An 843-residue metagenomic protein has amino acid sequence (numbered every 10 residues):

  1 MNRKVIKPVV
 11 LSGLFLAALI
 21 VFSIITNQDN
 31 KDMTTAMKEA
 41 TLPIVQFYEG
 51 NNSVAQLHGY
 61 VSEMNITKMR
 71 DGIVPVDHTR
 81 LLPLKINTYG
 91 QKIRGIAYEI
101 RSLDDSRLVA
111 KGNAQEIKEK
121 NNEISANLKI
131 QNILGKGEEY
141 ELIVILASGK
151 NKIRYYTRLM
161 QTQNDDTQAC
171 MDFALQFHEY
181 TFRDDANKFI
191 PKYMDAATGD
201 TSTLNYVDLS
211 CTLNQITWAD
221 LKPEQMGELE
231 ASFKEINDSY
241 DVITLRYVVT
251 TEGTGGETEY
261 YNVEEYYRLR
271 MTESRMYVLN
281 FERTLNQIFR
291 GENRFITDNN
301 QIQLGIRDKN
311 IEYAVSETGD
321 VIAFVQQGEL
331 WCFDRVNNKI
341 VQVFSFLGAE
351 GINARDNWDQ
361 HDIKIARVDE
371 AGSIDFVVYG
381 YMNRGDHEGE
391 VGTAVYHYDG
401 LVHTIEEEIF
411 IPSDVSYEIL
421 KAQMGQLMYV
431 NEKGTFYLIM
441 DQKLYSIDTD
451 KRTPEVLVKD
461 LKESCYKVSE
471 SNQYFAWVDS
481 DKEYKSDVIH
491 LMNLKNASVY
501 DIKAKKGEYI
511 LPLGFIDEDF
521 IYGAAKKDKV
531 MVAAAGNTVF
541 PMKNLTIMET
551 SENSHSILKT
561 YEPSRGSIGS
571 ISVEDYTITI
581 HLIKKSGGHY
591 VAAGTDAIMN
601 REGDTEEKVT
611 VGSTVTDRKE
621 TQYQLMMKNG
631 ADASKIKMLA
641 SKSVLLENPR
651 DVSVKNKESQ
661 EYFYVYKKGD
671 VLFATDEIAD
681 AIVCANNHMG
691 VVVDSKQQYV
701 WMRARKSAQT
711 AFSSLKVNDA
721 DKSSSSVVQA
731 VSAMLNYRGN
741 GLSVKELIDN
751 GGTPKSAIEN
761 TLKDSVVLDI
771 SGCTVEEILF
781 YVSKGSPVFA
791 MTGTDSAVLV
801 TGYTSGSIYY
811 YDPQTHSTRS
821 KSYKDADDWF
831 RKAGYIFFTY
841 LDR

Functional and structural regions predicted by a protein language model:
M1-L16: N-terminal Sec-pathway targeting helices
G13, A17, V21, I25-K31 (+7 more regions): Surface-exposed, charged secondary-structure patches
A36-E99, L103-L108, E139-D220, I296-K339 (+16 more regions): Core segments of small alpha/beta cavity-forming domains
A110-N113, F281, I340-A349, T404-S413 (+3 more regions): Beta-propeller fold detector
Y140, E235-V249, G372-V378, F520-A525 (+2 more regions): A short hydrophobic beta-strand element
Y240-V278, E282, D812-Q814: Exposed beta-sheet edge and beta->alpha loop/turn motif
N337-N338, G389-H403, I489-N496, G536-N553 (+1 more regions): Beta-propeller blade signature
T710-R843: Conserved active-site-adjacent core of cysteine acyl-enzyme catalytic domains
